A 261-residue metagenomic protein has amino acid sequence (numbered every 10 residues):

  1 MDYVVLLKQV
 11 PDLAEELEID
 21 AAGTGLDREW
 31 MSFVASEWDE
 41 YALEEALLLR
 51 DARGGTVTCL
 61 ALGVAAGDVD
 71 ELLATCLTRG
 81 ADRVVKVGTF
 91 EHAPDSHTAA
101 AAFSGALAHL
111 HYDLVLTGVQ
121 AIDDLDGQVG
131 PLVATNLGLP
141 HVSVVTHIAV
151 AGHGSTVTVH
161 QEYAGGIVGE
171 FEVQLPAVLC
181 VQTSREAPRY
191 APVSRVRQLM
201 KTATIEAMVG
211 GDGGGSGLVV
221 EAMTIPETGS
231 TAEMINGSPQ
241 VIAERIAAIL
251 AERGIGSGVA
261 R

Functional and structural regions predicted by a protein language model:
M1-R261: N-terminal glycine-rich FAD/FM-binding segment characteristic of electron-transfer flavoproteins
